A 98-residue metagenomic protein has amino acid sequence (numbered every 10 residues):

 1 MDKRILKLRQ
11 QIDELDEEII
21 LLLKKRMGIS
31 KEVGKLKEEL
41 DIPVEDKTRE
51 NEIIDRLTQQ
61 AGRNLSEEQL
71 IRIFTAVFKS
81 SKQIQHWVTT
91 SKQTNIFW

Functional and structural regions predicted by a protein language model:
M1-W98: Domain-level signature for soluble enzymes in the chorismate/prephenate branch of the shikimate pathway
